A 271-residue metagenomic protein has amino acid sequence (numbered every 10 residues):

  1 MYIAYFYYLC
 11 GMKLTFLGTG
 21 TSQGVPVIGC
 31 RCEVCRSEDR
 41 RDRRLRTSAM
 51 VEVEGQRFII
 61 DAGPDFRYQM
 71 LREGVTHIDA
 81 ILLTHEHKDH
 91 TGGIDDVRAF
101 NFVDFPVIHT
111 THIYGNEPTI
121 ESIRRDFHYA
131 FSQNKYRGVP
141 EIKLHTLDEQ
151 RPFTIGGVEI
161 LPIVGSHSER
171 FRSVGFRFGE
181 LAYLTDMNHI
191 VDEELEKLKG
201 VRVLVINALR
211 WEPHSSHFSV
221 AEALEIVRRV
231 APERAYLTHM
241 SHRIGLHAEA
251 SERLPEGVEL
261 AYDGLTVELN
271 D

Functional and structural regions predicted by a protein language model:
I3-L184, E193, E249-N270: Binuclear metal-dependent hydrolase catalytic cores
E117, M187-N188, R210: Short loop or secondary-structure boundary microenvironments that flank and position key functional residues
Q150, V191-D271: Binuclear metal-ion centers of metallo-dependent hydrolases, dominated by the metallo-beta-lactamase
P162-I163, L184-D186, I206, L237-T238: Thr-Gly-centered strand-to-loop micro-motif
